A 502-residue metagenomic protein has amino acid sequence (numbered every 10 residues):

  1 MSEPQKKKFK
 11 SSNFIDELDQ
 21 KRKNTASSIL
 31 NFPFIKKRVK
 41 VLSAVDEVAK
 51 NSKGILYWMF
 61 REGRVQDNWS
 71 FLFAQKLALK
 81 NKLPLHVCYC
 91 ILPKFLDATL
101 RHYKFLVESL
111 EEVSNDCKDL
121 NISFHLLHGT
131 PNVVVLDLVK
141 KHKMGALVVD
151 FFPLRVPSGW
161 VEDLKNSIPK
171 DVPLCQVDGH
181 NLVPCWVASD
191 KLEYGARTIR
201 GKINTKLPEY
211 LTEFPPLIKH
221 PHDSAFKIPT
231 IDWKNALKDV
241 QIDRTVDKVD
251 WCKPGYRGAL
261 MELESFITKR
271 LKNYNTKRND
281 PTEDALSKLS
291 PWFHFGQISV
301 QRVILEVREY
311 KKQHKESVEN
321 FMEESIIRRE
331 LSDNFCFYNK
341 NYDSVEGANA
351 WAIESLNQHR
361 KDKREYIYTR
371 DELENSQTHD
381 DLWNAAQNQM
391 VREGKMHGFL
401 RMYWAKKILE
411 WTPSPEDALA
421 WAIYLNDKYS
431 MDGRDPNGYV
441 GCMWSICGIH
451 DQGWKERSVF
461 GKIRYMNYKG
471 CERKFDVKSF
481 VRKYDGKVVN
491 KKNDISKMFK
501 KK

Functional and structural regions predicted by a protein language model:
S2-F214, I218, S317, N388 (+2 more regions): Trp/Phe/Arg-rich N-terminal binding region typifying the photolyase-homology
K10-D19, N51, P184-W186, D190-W351 (+1 more regions): Glycine/tryptophan-enriched, flexible segments
N31-R38, V65-K80, L96-H102, N121-H128 (+7 more regions): Phosphate-binding glycine-rich loops and adjacent basic patches that engage nucleotide phosphates, nucleic-acid
W58, C175, R200, E264 (+3 more regions): Residues in well-ordered beta-strands of folded domains
S70, S109, V113, A259-F266 (+4 more regions): Alpha-helical packing segments of well-folded alpha/beta enzyme cores
D280-V481: Active-site-proximal binding-pocket segments
